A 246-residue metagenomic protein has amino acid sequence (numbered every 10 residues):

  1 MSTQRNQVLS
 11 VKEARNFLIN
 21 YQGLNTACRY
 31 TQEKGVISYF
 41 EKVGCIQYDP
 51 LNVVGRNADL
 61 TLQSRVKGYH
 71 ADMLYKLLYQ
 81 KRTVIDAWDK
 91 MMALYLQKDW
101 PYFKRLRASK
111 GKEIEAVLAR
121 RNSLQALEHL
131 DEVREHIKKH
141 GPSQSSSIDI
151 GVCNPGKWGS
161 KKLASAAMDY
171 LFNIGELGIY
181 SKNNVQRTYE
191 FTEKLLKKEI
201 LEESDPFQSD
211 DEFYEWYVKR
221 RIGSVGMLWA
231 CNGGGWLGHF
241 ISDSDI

Functional and structural regions predicted by a protein language model:
M1-I246: Long, low-complexity intrinsically disordered regions
